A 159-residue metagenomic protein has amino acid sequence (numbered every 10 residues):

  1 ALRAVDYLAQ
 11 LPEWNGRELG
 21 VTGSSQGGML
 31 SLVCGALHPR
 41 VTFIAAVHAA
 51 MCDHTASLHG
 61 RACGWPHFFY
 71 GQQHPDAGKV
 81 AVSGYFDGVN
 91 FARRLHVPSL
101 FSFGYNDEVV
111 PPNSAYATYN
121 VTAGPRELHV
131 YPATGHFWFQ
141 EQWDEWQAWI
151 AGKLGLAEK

Functional and structural regions predicted by a protein language model:
A1-P12: Alpha/beta-hydrolase active-site loop
A9, G28-P39, T118: Short glycine-enriched nucleophile-adjacent loop and the immediately C-terminal alpha-helix near the catalytic center
W14-S25: Alpha/beta-hydrolase fold nucleophile elbow
L32-G78, V130, W138-E141: Hydrolase active-site cap/lid region
L95, F101-F103, D107: Short beta-strand/loop motif that positions the catalytic acidic residue of the alpha/beta-hydrolase fold
V97, P111-Y119: Short alpha-helix in the alpha/beta-hydrolase fold that links the catalytic acid
Y105-V110, H136-F137: Acidic catalytic loop of the alpha/beta-hydrolase fold
Y116-K159: C-terminal catalytic histidine-bearing segment of alpha/beta-hydrolase fold enzymes
